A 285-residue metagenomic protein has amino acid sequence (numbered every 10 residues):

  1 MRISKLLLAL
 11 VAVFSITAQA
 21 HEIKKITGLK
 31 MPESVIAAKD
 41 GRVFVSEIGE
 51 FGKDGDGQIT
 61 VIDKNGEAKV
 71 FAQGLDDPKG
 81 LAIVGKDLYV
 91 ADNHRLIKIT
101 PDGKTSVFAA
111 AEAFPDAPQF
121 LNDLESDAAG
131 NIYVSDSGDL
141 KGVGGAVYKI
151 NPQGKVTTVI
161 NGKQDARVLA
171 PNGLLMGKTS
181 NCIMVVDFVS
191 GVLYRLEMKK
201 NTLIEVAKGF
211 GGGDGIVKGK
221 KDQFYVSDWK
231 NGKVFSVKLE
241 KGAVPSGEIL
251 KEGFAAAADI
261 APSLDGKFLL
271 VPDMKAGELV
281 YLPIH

Functional and structural regions predicted by a protein language model:
L7-S15: Bacterial N-terminal signal peptides
I16-A20: Sec/Tat signal peptide C-region and signal peptidase I cleavage site
H21-I26, G66-A72, T105-F114, K155-D165 (+2 more regions): A short beta-strand motif characteristic of beta-propeller blades
L29-D40, S46, D54-D56, A72-N93 (+5 more regions): Beta-rich, blade/repeat-based domains predominating in secreted/periplasmic proteins but also intracellular
I48-E50, N93, S137-G142, F188 (+2 more regions): Short loop/turn segments immediately following the C-termini of beta-strands
G57-T60, R95-I97, G145-Y148, V192-Y194 (+2 more regions): A short loop-to-beta-strand structural motif that recurs across blades of beta-propeller domains
I62-G66, T100-K104, I150-K155, E197-N201 (+2 more regions): Short loop/turn segments that connect beta-strands within beta-propeller blades
K98-Y148: Hydrophobic alpha-helical segments and helix pairs
